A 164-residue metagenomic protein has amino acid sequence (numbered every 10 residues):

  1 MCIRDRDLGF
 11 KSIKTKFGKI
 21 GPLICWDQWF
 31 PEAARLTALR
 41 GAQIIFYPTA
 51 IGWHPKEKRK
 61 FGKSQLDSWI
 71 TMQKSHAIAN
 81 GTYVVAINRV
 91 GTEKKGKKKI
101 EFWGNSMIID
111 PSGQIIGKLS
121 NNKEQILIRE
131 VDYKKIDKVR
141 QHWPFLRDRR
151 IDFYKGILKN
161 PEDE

Functional and structural regions predicted by a protein language model:
M1-I3: Short, small-residue-biased leader/transition segments that mark boundaries at the very start of proteins
R6-D7, K123: Residues that act as N-cap/strand-start positions at coil-to-secondary-structure junctions
K11-Q43, Y47-T49, I136-E164: Cysteine/selenocysteine-centered motifs that mediate thiol-based redox chemistry or coordinate metal-sulfur cofactors
K19, Q28-I126: CN hydrolase (nitrilase-like) catalytic-core segments centered on the catalytic cysteine and neighboring Lys/Glu
